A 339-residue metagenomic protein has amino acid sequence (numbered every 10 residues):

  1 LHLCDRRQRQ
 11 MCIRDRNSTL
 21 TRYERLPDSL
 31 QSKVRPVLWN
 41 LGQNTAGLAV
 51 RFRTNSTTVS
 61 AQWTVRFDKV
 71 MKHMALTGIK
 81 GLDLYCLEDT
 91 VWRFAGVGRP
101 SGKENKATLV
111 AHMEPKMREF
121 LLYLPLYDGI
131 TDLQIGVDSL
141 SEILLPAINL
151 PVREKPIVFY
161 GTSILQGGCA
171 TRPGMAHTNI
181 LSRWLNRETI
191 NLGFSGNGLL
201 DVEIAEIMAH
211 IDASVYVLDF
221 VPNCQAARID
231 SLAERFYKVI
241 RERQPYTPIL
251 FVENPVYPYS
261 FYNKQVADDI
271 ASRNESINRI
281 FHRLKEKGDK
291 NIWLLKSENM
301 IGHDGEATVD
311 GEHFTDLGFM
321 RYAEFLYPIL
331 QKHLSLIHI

Functional and structural regions predicted by a protein language model:
L1-R9, I13, I337-H338: Single conserved hydrophobic/aromatic residue that forms the stacking wall/gate of nucleotide- or nucleobase-binding
R14-T131: Beta-strand-enriched, solvent-exposed domains that form extended recognition/catalytic surfaces
R53, H73-A75, D83-C86, A111-E114 (+2 more regions): Serine-esterase "nucleophile elbow" of acetyl-processing enzymes
L181, G198-R235, V239-R243, N254-Y262: Oxyanion-hole/transition-state-stabilizing segment in secreted/luminal serine hydrolases and related acyltransferases
Q244-P248: A short helix->loop->beta-strand "cap" motif at the edges of active sites that frequently abuts
Y257-L295, R321: Substrate-gating cap/lid alpha-helix
I277, W293-E298, T308, F314 (+1 more regions): Extended, charge-rich intrinsically disordered regulatory tails
V309-L336: Histidine-centered active-site loop/cap adjacent to the catalytic His in serine esterases/O-acetyl transfer systems
